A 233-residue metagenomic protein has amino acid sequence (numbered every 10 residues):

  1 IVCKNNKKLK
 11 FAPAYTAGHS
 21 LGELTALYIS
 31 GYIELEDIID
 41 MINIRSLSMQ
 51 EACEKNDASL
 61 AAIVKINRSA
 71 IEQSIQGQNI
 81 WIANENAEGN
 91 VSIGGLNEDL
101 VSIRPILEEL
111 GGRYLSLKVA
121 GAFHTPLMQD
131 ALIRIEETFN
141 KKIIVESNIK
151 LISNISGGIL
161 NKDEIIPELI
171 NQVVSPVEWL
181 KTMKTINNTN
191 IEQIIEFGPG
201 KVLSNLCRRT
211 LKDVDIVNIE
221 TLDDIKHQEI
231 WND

Functional and structural regions predicted by a protein language model:
I1-F11, I143-D233: Acyltransferase/transacylase module recognition
I1-Q73, L117, Q193-H227: FabD-like malonyl-/acyl-CoA
I29-V174: Alpha/beta catalytic cores of group-transfer enzymes, especially the acyltransferase/condensing modules of polyketide
